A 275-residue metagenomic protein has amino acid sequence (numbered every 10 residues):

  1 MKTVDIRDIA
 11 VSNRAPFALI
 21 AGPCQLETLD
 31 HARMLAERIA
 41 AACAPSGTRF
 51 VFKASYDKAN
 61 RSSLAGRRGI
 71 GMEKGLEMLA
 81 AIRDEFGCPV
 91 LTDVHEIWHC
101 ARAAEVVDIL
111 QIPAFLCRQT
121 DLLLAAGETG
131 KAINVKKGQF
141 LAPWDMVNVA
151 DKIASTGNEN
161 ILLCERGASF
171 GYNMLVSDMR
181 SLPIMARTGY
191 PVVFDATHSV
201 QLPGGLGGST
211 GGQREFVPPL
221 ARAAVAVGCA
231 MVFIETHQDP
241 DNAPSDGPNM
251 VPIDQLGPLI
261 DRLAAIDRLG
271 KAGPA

Functional and structural regions predicted by a protein language model:
M1-L19, R268-A275: N-terminal amphipathic alpha-helix/helix-capping segment at the start of soluble metabolic enzymes
P16-I20, R49-K53, P89-L91, D108-I109 (+4 more regions): Structural preference for beta-strand elements that scaffold enzyme active sites
P23-A32, F50-M72, T236-D246: Glycine-rich, proline-tolerant flexible connector loops at the mouths of alpha/beta enzymes
A32, A36, A40, C100 (+3 more regions): A short alpha/beta connector and helix-capping loop motif
E37-P45, A65-L91, A126-A132, L182-V192 (+2 more regions): Alpha-helix-loop-beta-strand connector modules within alpha/beta enzyme cores
A65-E73, I109-L116, Y172-M179, V200-A226 (+2 more regions): Active-site-adjacent loop and "lid" segments of alpha/beta metabolic enzymes
I70-G71, E85-C100, D108-D121, A132-P143 (+1 more regions): Catalytic beta/alpha-barrel core
T129-T236: Catalytic alpha/beta core domains of metabolic enzymes, predominantly
